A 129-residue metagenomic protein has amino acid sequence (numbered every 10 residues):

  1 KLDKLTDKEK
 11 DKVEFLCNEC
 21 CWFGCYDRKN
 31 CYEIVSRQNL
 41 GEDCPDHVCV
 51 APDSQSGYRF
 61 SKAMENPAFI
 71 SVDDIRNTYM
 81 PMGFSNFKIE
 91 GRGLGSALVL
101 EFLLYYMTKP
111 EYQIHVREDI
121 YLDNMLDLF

Functional and structural regions predicted by a protein language model:
K1-F129: Active-site pocket-lining/capping segments in soluble small-molecule metabolic enzymes
